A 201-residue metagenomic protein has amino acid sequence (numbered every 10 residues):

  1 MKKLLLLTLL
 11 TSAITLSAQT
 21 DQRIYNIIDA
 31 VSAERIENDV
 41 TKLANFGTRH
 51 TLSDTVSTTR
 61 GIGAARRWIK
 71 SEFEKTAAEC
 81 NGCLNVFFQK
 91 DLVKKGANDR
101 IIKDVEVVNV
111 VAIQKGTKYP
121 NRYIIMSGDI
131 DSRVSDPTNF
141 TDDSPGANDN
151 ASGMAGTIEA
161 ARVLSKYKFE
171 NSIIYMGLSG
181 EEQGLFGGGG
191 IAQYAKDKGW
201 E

Functional and structural regions predicted by a protein language model:
M1-T20: Bacterial Sec-dependent N-terminal signal peptides
Q22-V31, R49-G61, G96-I101, N139-N150 (+1 more regions): Second-shell loop/turn segments in exported
R23-I27, V31, R35-N38, K42 (+6 more regions): Extracytoplasmic/secreted proteins, especially bacterial periplasmic and envelope-associated proteins
A33-N45, Q114-T117, S127-S132: Glycine-rich, acidic and aromatic/proline-enriched surface loops and short helix-turn segments that act as binding
E34-D39, C80-L84, P120-I124, F169-I174 (+1 more regions): Loop/turn elements at helix/coil->beta-strand transitions in domains of secreted/extracellular proteins
N38-Q114: A non-catalytic alpha/beta surface segment that caps or lines the substrate-entry region of metallo-dependent hydrolase
T48-T51, L92-G96, T117-Y119, I130-V134 (+1 more regions): Solvent-exposed loop/turn segments at secondary-structure junctions within structured extracellular/periplasmic domains
L92, K103-V108, V134, N139-E201: Acidic/histidine-rich catalytic neighborhood of metal-dependent amide-processing enzymes
